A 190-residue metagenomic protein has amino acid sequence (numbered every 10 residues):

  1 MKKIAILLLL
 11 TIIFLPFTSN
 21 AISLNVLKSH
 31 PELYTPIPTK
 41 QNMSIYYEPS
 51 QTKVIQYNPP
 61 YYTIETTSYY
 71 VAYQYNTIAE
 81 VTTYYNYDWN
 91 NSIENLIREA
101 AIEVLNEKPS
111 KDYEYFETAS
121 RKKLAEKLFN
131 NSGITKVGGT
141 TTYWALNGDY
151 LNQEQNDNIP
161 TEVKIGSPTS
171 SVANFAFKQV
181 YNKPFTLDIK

Functional and structural regions predicted by a protein language model:
M1-I4: Positively charged n-region of N-terminal signal peptides that target proteins for export
I6, S19-A21: Small-side-chain structural scaffolding
L8-P16: Bacterial N-terminal signal peptides
A21-T82, D88-K190: N-terminal secretory-pathway/extracellular module detecting exported/lumenal segments and adjacent signal-anchor/first
